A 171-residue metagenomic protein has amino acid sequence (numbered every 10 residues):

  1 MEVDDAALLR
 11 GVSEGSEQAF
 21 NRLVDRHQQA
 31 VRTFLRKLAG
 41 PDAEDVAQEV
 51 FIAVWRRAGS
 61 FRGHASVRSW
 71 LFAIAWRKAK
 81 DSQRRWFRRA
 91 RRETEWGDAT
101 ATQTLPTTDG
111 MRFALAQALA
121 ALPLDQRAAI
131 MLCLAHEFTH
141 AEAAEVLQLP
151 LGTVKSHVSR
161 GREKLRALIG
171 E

Functional and structural regions predicted by a protein language model:
A7-G11, A114-P123: Short amphipathic alpha-helical boundary/capping segments
V12, L38, L119, C133-L134: Short helix-to-turn junction characteristic of helix-turn-helix DNA-binding domains, especially the helix
S13-R22, R32-E49: Short, charged helix-capping/linker segments at alpha-helix termini
H27, H157-R160, K164: Residues within the DNA-recognition helix of helix-turn-helix
Q48-W55, A65-R85: Σ70-family region 2.3-2.4 aromatic/basic alpha-helix that recognizes the −10 promoter and nucleates DNA melting
S82-G110: Short, basic/polar amphipathic helix motif occurring as a linker/hinge flanking DNA-binding modules in transcription
R84, R162-E171: Short, Lys/Arg-enriched C-terminal cap helix and immediately downstream tail that follows
A120-A128, L132, H136-T153, K164: Helix-turn-helix DNA-binding module
